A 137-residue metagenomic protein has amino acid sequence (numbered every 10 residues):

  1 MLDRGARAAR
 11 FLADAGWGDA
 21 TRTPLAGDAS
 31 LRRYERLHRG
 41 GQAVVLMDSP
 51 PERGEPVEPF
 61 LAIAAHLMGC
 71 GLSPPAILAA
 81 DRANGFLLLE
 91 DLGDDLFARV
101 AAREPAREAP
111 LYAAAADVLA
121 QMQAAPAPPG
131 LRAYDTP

Functional and structural regions predicted by a protein language model:
M1-W17: Juxta-kinase regulatory segment immediately upstream of eukaryotic protein kinase catalytic domains
L2, L25-D28, G54, E58: Conserved phosphate-coordination/catalytic loops
L2-G5, D28, P105-Y112: Short, solvent-exposed loop/helix junctions and linker helices that flank or host conserved functional motifs
G5, A9, L31, V57-L61: Short, well-ordered alpha-helical scaffold segments within catalytic/effector domains
A9-L12, T21-P24, A64-H66, P75: Intrinsically disordered, low-complexity segments enriched in polar/charged residues with Gly/Pro, especially when
W17-H38: ATP-binding glycine-rich phosphate-binding loop
E35-P137: ATP-binding pocket architecture of kinase catalytic cores
